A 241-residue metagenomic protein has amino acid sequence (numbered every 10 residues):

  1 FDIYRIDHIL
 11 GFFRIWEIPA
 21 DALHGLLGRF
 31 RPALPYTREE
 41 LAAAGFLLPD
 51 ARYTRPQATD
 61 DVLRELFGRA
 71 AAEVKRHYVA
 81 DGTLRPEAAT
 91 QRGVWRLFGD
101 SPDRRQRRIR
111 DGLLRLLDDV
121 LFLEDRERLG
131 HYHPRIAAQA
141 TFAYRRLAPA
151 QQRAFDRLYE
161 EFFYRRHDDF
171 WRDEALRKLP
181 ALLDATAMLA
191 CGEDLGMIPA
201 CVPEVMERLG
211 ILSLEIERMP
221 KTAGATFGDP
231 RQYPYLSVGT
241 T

Functional and structural regions predicted by a protein language model:
F1-T241: Catalytic cores of glycan-processing enzymes that make or break glycosidic bonds
